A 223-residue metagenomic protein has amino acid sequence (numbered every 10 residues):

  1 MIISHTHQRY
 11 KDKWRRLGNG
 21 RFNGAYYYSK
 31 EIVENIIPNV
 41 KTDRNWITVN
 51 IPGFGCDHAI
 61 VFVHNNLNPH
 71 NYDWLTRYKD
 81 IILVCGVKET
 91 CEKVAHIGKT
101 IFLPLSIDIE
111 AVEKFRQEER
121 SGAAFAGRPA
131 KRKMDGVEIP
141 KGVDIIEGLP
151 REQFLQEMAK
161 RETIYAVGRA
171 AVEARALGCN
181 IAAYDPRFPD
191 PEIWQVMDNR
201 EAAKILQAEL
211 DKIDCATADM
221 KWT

Functional and structural regions predicted by a protein language model:
M1-H58, T90-K93, K141-I145, A182-F188 (+1 more regions): N-terminal pre-catalytic "stem/leader" segment of glycosyltransferase-like enzymes
T6-G18, Y28, V49-M134, A203-K204: Catalytic core of nucleotide-activated saccharide and alditol-phosphate transferases
G127-R128, D144-L149: Glycosyltransferase donor-sugar binding loop
R151-L155: Acidic, amphipathic alpha-helical patches
Q156-A166: Acidic donor-binding loop of glycosyltransferase active sites
A159-R161, R175-N180, Y184: Conserved donor-binding/catalytic loop of nucleotide-activated donor transferases
A170-A171: Short glycine/serine-rich donor-binding loops of glycosyltransferases
